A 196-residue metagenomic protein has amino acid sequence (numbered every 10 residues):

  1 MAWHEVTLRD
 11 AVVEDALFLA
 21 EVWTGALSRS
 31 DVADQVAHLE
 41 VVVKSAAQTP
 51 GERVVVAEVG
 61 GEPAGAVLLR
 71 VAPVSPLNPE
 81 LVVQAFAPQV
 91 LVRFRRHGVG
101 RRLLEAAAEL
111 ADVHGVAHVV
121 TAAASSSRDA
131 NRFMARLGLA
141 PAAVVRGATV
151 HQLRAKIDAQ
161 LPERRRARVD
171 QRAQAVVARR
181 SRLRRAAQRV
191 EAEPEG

Functional and structural regions predicted by a protein language model:
A2-W3, A135-G196: Terminal substrate-recognition subdomain of acyl/acetyltransferases
V6-E21: A short beta-loop-alpha structural element at the N-terminal edge of CoA-dependent acyl/N-acetyltransferase catalytic
E21-D34: Helix-loop element at the rim of GNAT/NAT acetyltransferase active sites that forms part of the acceptor-substrate
V32-V56: Active-site rim helix/loop that mediates acceptor-substrate recognition in acyltransferases
V56, E62-V71, Q89: Conserved beta-strand in the GNAT
N78-V92: Conserved acetyl-CoA binding element of GNAT-fold acetyltransferases
V90, R96-E109, R136: Conserved acetyl-CoA-binding loop-helix of GNAT-fold acetyltransferases
A111-A123: Conserved GNAT acetyl-CoA-binding A-motif
